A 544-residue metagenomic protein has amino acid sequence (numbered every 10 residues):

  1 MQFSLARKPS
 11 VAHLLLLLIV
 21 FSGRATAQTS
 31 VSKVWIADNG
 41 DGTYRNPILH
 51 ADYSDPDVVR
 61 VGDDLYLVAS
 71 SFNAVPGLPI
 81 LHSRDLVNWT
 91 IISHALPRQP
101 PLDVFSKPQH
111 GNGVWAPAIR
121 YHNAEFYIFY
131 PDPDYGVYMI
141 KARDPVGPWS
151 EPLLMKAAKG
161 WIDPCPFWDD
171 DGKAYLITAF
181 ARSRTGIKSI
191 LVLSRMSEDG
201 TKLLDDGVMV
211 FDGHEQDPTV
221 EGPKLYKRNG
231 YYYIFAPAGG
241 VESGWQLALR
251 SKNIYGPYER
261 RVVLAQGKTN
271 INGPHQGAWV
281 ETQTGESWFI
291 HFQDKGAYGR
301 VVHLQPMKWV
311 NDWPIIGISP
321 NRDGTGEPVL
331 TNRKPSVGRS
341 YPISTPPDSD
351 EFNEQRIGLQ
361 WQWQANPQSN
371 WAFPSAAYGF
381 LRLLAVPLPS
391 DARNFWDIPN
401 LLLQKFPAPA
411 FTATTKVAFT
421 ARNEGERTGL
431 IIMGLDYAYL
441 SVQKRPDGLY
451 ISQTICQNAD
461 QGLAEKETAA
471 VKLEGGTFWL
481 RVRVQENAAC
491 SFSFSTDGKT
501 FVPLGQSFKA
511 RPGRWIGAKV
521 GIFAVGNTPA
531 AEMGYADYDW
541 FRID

Functional and structural regions predicted by a protein language model:
M1-L14: Bacterial N-terminal signal peptides that target proteins for export
L5-A6, S22, F380, L403: Intrinsically disordered, low-complexity sequence elements enriched in Ser/Thr/Gly/Pro
P9, A25-T26: Compositionally biased, intrinsically disordered low-complexity regions
A12-S22: Bacterial N-terminal signal peptides
A27-D544: Carbohydrate-active catalytic/glycan-binding domains of CAZyme proteins, especially the secreted or lumenal ectodomains
